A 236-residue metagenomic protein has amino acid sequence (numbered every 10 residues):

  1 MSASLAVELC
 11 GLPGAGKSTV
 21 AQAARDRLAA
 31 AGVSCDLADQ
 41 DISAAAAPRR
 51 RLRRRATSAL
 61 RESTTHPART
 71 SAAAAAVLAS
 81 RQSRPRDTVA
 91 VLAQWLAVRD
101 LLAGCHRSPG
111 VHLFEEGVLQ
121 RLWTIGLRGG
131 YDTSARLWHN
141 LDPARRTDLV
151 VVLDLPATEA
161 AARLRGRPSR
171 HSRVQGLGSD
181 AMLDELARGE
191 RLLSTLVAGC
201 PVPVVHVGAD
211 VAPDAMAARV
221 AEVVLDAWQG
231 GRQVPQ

Functional and structural regions predicted by a protein language model:
L9: Hydrophobic anchor at the beta1->P-loop junction of P-loop NTPases
G14: Walker A (P-loop) phosphate-binding loop of P-loop NTPases
K17: Conserved lysine of the Walker
V20: Hydrophobic positions on the alpha1 helix immediately C-terminal to the Walker A/P-loop
R25-S80: N-terminal phosphate/diphosphate-binding loop that engages ATP/GTP or pyrophosphate donors across diverse enzyme folds
A75-P143: Glycine-rich phosphate-binding loop used to anchor ATP phosphates in small-molecule kinases, encompassing both
Q120-T133, N140-R191: A glycine- and Lys/Arg-enriched "phosphate-lid" helix/loop adjacent to the NTP-binding pocket of small-molecule kinases
A162-Q236: NTP-dependent small-molecule kinase module
